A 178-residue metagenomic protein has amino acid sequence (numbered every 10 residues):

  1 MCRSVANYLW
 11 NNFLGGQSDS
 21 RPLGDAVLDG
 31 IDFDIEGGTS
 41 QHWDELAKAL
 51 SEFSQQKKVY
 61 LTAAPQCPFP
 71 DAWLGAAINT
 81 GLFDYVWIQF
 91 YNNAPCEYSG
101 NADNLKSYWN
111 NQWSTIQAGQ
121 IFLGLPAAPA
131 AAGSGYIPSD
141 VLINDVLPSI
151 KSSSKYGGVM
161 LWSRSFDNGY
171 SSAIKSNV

Functional and structural regions predicted by a protein language model:
M1-D145, K151-S154, N168-N177: Chitinase-like catalytic core of GlcNAc-active glycosidases
Y156-S163: Long amphipathic alpha-helical assembly cores
